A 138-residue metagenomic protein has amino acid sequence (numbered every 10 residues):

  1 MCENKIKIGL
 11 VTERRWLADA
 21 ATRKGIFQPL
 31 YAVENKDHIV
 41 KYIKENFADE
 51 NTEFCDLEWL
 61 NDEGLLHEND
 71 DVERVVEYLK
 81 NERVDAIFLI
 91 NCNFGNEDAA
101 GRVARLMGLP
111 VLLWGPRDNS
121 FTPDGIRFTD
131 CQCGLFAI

Functional and structural regions predicted by a protein language model:
M1-I138: An N-terminal assembly and electron-transfer interface module characteristic of large anaerobic redox and radical
